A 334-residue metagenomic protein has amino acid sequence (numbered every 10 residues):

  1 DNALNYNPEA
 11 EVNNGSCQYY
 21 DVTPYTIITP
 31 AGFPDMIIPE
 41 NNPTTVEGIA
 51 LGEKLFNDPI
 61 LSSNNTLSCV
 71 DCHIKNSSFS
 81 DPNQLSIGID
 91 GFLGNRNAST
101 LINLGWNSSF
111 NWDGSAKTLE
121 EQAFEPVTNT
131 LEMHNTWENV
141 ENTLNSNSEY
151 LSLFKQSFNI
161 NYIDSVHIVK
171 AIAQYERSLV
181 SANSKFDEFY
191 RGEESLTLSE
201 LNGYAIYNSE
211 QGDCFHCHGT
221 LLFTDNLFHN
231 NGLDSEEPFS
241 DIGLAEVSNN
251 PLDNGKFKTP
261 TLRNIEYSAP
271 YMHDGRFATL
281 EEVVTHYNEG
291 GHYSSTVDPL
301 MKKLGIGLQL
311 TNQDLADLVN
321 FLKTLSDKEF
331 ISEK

Functional and structural regions predicted by a protein language model:
D1-Y20: Primarily marks secretory-pathway-exposed extracellular/lumenal segments that are disulfide- and glycosylation-prone
Y20-K334: Periplasmic c-type cytochrome electron-transfer domains
